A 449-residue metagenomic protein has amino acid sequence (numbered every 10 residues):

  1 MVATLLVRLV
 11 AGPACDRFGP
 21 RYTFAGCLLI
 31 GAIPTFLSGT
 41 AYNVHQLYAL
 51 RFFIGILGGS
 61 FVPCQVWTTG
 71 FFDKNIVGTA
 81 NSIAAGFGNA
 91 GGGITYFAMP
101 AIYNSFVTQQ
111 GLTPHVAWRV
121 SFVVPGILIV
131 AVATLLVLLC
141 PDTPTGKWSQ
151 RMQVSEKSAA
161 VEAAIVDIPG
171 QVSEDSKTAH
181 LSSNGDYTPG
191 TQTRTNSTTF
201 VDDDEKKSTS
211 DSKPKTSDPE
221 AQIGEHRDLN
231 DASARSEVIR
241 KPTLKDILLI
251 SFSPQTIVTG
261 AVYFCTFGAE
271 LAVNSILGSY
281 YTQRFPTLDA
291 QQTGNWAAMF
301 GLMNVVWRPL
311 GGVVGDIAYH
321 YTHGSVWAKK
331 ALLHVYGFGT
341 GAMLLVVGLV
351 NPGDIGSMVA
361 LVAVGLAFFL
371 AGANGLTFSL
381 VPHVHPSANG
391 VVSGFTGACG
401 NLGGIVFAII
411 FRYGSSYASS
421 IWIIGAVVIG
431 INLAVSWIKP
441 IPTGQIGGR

Functional and structural regions predicted by a protein language model:
M1-L9, G59, G93, G301-P309 (+2 more regions): Residue-level signature of mid-helix packing/kink "hotspots" within the transmembrane helices of 12-pass Major
L6-H45: Conserved MFS/SLC helix-loop-helix module at the cytosolic interface between two early adjacent transmembrane helices
G19, T40-H45, L57, D73 (+2 more regions): Helix-breaking motifs and short loop linkers at transmembrane-helix boundaries and internal kinks in secondary membrane
L29-Y42, H334-G353: C-terminal ends and interior cores of transmembrane alpha-helices in multi-pass membrane transporters/permeases
L50-N89: Cytoplasmic helix-loop-helix junction between adjacent transmembrane helices in 12-TM secondary transporters
G78-V107, L128-I129, N304, T396-F407: Glycine-rich segments within core transmembrane alpha-helices of 12-TM secondary carriers
T79, G86, Y103, Q109-I247 (+2 more regions): Central mid-sequence intracellular linker of multi-pass
L248-G311, N374, F378: Extracytoplasmic gate region of multi-pass secondary transporters
